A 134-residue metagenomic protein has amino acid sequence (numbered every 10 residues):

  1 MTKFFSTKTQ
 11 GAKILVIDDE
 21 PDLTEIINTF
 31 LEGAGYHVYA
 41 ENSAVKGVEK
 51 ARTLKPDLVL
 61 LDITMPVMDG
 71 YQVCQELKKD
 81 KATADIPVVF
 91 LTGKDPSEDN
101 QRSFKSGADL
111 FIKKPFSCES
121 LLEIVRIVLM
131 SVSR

Functional and structural regions predicted by a protein language model:
M1-K13, E119-R134: Non-catalytic signal-transmission and effector/linker regions of two-component phosphorelay proteins
P21-Y39, V128: Two-component/phosphorelay signaling modules centered on CheY-like receiver
L54-L60: Active-site beta3 strand of CheY-like receiver
D62, T92: Active-site residues of response regulator receiver
M65: Receiver (REC) domain active-site loop signature in two-component systems and cognate sites in sensor histidine kinases
K114: A Lys-centered signature of the CheY-like receiver
